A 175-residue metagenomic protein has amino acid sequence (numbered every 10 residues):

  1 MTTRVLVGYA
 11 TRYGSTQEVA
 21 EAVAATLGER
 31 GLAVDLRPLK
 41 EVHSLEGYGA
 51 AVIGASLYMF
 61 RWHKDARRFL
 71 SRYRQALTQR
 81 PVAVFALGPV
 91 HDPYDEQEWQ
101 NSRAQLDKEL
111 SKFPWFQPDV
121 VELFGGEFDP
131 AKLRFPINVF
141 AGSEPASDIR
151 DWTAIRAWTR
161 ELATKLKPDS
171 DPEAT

Functional and structural regions predicted by a protein language model:
R4, E18, T26, R30 (+2 more regions): FMN-binding flavodoxin-like domain, especially the glycine-rich phosphate-binding loop
V5-Y9: Short, hydrophobic/glycine-enriched beta-strand segments
T11-Q17: Glycine-rich NAD(P) Rossmann-fold beta1-alpha1 loop
A22: Hydrophobic ligand-binding cavity/cleft-lining segments
R37-E46: Short acidic low-complexity segments
H43, G54-A55: Short, charge-patterned binding micro-sites
G49-A50, D119: Conserved acidic residues
